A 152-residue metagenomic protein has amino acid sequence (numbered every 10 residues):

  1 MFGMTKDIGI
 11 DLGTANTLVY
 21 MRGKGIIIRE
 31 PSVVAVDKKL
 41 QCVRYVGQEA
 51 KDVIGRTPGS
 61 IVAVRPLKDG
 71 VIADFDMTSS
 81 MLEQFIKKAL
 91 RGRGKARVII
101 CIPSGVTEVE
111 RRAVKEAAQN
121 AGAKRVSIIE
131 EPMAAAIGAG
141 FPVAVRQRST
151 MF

Functional and structural regions predicted by a protein language model:
M1-F152: Nucleotide/phosphate-binding catalytic cleft detector across ATP-hydrolyzing and phosphate-transferring enzymes
